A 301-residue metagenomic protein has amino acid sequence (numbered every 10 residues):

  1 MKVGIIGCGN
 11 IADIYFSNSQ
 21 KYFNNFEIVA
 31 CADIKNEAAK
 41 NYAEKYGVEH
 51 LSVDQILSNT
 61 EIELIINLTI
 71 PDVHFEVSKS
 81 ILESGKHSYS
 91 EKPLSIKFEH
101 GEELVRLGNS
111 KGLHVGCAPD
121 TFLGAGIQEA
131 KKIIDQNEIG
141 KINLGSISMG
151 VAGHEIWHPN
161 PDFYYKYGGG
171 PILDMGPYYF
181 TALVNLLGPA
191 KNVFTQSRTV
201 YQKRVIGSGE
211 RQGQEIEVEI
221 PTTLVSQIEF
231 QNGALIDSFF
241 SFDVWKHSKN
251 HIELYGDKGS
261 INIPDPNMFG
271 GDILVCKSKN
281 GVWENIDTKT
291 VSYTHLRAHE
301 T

Functional and structural regions predicted by a protein language model:
M1-Y46: N-terminal Rossmann-like dinucleotide-binding module
Y15, V48-V105: Beta-loop-alpha module in the N-terminal Rossmann-like domain of NAD(P)-dependent dehydrogenases, especially those
S84-K86, K111-L113, A234: A short helix->loop->beta-strand "cap" motif at the edges of active sites that frequently abuts
S90, V115-C117, S238, I263: Hydrophobic residues in well-ordered beta-strands that form the structural core
E103-D120, K141-L144: Rossmann-fold dehydrogenase core element
T121-I216: Predominantly a Rossmann-like dinucleotide-binding segment in NAD(P)-dependent oxidoreductases
T181-F269: Contiguous beta-strand/loop segments that form the cofactor/metal-binding neighborhood of enzyme cores
T294-T301: Conserved small/polar residues in nucleotide/adenosyl-binding loops
